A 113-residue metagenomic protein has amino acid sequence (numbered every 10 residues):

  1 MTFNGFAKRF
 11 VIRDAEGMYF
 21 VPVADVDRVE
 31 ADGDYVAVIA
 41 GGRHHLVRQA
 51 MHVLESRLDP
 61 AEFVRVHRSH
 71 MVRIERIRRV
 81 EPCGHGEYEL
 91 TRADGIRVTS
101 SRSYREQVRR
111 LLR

Functional and structural regions predicted by a protein language model:
M1-A93, R97: Conserved binding/recognition cores within well-folded domains
Q107-V108: Phosphate- and divalent-cation-binding pockets in alpha/beta enzyme and binding domains that engage nucleotide-derived
